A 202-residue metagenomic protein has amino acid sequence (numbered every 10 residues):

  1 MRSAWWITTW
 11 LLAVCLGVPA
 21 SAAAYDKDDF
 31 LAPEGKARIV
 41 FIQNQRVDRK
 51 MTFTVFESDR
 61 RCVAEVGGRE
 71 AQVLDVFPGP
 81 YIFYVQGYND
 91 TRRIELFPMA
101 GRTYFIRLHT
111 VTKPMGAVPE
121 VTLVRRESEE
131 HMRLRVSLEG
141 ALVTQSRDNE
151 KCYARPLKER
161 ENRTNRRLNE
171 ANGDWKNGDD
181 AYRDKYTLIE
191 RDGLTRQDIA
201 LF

Functional and structural regions predicted by a protein language model:
M1-W5: Positively charged n-region of N-terminal signal peptides that target proteins for export
T8-G17: Bacterial N-terminal signal peptides
A22-P80, Y84-F202: Short loop/turn and low-complexity linker motifs enriched in small/turn-promoting residues
